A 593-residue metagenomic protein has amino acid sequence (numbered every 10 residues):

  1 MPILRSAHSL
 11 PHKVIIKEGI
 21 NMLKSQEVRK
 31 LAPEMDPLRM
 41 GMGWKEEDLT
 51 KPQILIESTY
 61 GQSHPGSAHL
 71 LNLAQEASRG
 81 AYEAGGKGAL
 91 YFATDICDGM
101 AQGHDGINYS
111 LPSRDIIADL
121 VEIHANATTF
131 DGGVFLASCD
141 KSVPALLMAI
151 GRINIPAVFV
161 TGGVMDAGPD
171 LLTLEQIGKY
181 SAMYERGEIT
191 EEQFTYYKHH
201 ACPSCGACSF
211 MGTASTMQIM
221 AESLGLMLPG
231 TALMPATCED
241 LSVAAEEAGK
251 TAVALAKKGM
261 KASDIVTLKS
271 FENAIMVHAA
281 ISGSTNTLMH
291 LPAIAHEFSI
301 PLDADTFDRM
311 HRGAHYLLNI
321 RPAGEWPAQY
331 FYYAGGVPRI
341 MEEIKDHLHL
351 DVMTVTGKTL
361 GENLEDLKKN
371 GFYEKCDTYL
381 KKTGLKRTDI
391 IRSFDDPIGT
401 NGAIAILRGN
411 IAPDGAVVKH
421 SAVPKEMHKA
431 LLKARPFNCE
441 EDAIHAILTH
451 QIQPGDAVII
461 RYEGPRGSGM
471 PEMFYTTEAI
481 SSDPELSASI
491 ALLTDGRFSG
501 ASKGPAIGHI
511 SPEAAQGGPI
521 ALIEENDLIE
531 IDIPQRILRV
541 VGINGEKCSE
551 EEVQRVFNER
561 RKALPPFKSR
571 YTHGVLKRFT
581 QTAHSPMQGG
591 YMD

Functional and structural regions predicted by a protein language model:
P2-L4: Position-driven detector of the extreme protein N-terminus
A7-N21: Short, Lys/Arg-enriched N-terminal segments with co-localized hydrophobic residues within the first ~10-30 amino acids
G19-G66, L73-A93, G99, D105-S110 (+5 more regions): Catalytic or ion-coupling anion/metal-binding cores of large enzyme and transporter domains
S110-D119: Glycine-rich, highly charged phosphate/nucleotide-binding loops
A125-L146, A157-T161: A short, small-residue-rich loop immediately preceding and capping a beta-strand
